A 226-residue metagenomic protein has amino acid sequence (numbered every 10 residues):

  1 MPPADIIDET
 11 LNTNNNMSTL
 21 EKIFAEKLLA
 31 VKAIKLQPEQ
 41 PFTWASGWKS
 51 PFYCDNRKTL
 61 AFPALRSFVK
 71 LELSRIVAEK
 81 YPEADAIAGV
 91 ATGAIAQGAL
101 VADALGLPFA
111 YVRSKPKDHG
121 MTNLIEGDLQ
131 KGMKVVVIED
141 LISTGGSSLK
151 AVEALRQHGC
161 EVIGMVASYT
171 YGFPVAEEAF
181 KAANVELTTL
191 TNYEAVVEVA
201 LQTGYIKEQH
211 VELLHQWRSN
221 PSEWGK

Functional and structural regions predicted by a protein language model:
A4-E9: Acidic, Ala/Val/Gly-enriched low-complexity intrinsically disordered segments
T10, N14-K80: Active-site-facing substrate-recognition patch
S18-K27, E153-K226: PRPP-dependent phosphoribosyltransferase catalytic core
K80, G127-K131, A179: Solvent-exposed alpha-helices and their adjacent loops that cap or buttress functional pockets in soluble metabolic
P82-A91, V166: Short glycine-rich phosphate-binding loop at a beta-alpha junction
D85, M133, I163: Conserved acidic residues
G98-V136, T144-K150, T203: Short, glycine/charge-rich flexible loops or terminal/linker lids adjacent to PRPP-binding catalytic cores
